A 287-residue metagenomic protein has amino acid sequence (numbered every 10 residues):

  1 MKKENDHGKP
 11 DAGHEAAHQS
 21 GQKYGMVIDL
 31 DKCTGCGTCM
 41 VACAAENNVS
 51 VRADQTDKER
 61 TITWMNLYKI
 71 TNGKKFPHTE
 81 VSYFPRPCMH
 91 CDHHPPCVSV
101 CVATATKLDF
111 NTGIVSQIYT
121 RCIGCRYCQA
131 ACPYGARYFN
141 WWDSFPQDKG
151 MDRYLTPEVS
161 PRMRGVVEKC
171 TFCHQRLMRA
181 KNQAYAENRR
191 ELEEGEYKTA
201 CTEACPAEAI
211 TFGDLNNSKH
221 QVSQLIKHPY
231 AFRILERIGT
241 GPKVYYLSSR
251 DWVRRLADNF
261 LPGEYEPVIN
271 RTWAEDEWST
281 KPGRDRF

Functional and structural regions predicted by a protein language model:
K3-S20, K58-T61, M65-K74, V81-F84 (+6 more regions): Catalytic cores of eukaryotic secretory-pathway lumenal/extracellular enzymes that build and remodel glycoconjugates
Y24, T63, F84-P87, T240-K243 (+1 more regions): A generic secondary-structure signal marking the coil-to-beta-strand transition
Y24-M26, T79-S82, M89-H93, C122-I123 (+2 more regions): Short, flexible, mixed-charge glycine/proline-rich loop motifs that serve as phosphate/nucleic-acid-contacting
T34, T38-D57, N66, H94-R121 (+3 more regions): Iron-sulfur cluster-binding cysteine motifs and their immediate structural context in ferredoxin-like electron-transfer
K75-F76, R254: Short, solvent-exposed loop/turn elements at domain surfaces
C122-G124, Y154-T156, I226-Y230: Short low-complexity, flexible loop/linker segments enriched in glycine and/or proline with clustered acidic
Q175-F287: Long, compositionally biased charged/polar accessory segments in the mid-to-C-terminal portions of proteins
